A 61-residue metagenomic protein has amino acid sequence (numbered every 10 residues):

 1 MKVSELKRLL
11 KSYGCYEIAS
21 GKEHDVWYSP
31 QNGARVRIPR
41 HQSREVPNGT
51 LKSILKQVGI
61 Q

Functional and structural regions predicted by a protein language model:
K2-S20, Y28-Q61: Basic nucleic-acid-binding interfaces
